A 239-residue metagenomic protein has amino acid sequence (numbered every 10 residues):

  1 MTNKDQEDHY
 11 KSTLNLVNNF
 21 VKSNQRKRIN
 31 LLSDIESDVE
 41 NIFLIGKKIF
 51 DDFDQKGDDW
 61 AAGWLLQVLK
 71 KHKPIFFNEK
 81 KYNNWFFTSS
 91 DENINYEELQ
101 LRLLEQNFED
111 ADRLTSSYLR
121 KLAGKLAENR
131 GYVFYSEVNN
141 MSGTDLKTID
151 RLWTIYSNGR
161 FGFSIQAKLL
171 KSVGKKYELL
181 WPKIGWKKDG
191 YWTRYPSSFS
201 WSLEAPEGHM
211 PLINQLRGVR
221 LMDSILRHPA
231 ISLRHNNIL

Functional and structural regions predicted by a protein language model:
M1-N84: Extended repeat-based scaffolds of very large eukaryotic assembly and lipid-transport proteins
D5-D8, D34, D38, D51-D54 (+7 more regions): Acidic-enriched, low-complexity/disordered segments with a strong bias for Aspartate over Glutamate
E7, E36, E40, D58 (+7 more regions): Glutamate identity and glutamate-enriched acidic tracts
S23, L99, L103-A111: Short helix-adjacent coil turns
I35, F53, L69, L103-Q106 (+2 more regions): Generic structural signal for hydrophobic core residues of well-folded globular domains
W64, W85-N93, E97-Q100, Y118-L239: C-terminal-biased regions
